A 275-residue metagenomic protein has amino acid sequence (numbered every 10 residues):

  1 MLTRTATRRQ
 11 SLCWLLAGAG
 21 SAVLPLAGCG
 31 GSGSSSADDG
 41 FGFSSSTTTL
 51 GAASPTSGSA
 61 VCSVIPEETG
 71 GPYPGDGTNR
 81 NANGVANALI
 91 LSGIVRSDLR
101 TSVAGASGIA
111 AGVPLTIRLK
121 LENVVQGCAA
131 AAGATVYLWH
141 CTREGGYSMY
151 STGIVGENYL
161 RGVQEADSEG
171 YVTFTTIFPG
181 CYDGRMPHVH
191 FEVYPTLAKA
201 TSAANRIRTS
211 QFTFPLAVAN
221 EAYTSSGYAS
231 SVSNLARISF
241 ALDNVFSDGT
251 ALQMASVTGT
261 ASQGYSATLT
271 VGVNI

Functional and structural regions predicted by a protein language model:
M1-A27: N-terminal secretory signal peptides
S11-L12, V136-Y137, Q263-Y265: Conserved short hydrophobic patches within well-ordered secondary structure
G18-G58: Bacterial Sec-dependent N-terminal signal peptides
S45-D248, N274-I275: Beta-strand-dominated extracellular/periplasmic modules and repeats in secreted or surface-exposed proteins
L252-I275: C-terminal, well-folded lobe of enzymatic/effector domains
